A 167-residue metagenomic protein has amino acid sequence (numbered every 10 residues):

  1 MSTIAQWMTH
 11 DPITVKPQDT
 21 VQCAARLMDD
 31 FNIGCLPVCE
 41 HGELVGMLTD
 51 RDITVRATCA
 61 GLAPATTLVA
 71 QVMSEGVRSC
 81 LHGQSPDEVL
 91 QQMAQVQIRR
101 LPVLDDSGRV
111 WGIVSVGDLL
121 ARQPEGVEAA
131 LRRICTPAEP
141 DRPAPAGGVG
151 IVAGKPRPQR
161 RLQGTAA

Functional and structural regions predicted by a protein language model:
S2, D19, L48, T67 (+2 more regions): Short beta-to-alpha loop/turn elements within the nucleotide-binding domains of ABC transporters
S2-P12, T66-V77: Bateman (tandem CBS) regulatory domains
T3-Q6, L27, C35, Q71 (+2 more regions): Residue-level recognition of specific faces of alpha-helices
T9, I13-L36, E43, I53-V55 (+1 more regions): N-terminal first-folded block
T14-N32, C80-Q97, L104-D105, Q123: The conserved cystathionine-beta-synthase
I33, P37, L44-C59, I98 (+2 more regions): Short beta->alpha transition motifs characteristic of CBS
R109-W111, S115-A167: Cytosolic regulatory modules rich in charged/polar residues
